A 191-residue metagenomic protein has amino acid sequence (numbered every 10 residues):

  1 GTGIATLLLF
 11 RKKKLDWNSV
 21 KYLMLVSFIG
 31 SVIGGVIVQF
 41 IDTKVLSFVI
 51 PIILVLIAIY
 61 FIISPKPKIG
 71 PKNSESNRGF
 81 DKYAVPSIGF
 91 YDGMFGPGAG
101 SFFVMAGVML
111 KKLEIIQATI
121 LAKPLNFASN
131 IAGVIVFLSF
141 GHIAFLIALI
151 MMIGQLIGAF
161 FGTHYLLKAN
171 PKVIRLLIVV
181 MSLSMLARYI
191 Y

Functional and structural regions predicted by a protein language model:
G1-I4, V55-I62, G107-K111, L156-F160: Alpha-helical transmembrane segments and their membrane-interface exit regions
G1-V45, N130-K172, L176: Selective hydrophobic functional segments
G3-K14, G35, Q39, T43 (+2 more regions): Transmembrane helix exit motif
W17-V26, V49-I50, N73-G79, T119-L125 (+1 more regions): Cytoplasmic-side transmembrane-helix entry/capping segments in multi-pass membrane proteins
S27-S31, L54, N126, Q155-L156 (+1 more regions): Residue-level recognition of pore/gate-forming positions within transmembrane alpha-helices of multi-pass
I69-I120, L149: Selected transmembrane alpha-helices and immediately adjacent juxtamembrane segments of polytopic inner-membrane
R175-Y191: Final/C-terminal transmembrane alpha-helix of multipass membrane proteins
